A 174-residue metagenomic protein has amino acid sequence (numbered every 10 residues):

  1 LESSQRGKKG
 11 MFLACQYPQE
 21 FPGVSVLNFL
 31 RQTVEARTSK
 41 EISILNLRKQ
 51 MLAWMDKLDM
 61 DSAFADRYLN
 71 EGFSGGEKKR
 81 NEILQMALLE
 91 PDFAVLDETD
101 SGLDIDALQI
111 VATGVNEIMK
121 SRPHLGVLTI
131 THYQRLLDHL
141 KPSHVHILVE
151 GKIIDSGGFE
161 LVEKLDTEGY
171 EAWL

Functional and structural regions predicted by a protein language model:
L1-F12, L165: ABC ATPase NBD coupling module
K9, L13-Y17, G23-T38, Q50: Q-loop/switch helix immediately C-terminal to the Walker
R37-D56: Short coil-to-helix "N-cap" segments within the ABC nucleotide-binding domain's helical subdomain
M86-A87: ABC ATPase C-loop
V95-T99, D106: Walker B catalytic motif
L108-P123: Helical segment within the ABC ATPase nucleotide-binding domain
R122-H132: Conserved H-loop
H144, L148, K152-L174: Conserved beta-strand-loop-alpha-helix hinge in the C-terminal portion of ABC ATPase nucleotide-binding domains
